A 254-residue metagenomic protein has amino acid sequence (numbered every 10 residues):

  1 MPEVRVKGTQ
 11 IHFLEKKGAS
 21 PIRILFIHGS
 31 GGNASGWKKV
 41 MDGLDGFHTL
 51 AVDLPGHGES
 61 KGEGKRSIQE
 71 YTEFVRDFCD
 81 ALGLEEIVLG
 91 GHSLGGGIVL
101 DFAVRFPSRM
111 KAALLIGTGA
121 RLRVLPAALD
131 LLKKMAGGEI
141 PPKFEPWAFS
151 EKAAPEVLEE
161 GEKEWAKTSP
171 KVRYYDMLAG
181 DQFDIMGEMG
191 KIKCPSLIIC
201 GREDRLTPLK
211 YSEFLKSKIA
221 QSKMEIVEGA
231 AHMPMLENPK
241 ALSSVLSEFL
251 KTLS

Functional and structural regions predicted by a protein language model:
T9-K61: Conserved HGGG/HGGXW glycine-rich cap/lid loop of the alpha/beta-hydrolase fold
K39, L50-G90, S244: Active-site loop/oxyanion-hole signature of alpha/beta-hydrolase fold enzymes
G91, G95, V99: Gly/Ala-rich beta-loop-alpha elbow adjacent to hydrolase catalytic centers
L100-R105, M110-I140: Flexible "cap/lid" loop of the alpha/beta hydrolase fold
R123-A127, G138-K191: Conserved alpha/beta-hydrolase catalytic His-Asp/Glu region
I192, I198-C200: Short beta-strand/loop motif that positions the catalytic acidic residue of the alpha/beta-hydrolase fold
E203-T207: Acidic catalytic loop of the alpha/beta-hydrolase fold
A230-P239, S243: Catalytic histidine-centered segment of alpha/beta-hydrolase-like enzymes
